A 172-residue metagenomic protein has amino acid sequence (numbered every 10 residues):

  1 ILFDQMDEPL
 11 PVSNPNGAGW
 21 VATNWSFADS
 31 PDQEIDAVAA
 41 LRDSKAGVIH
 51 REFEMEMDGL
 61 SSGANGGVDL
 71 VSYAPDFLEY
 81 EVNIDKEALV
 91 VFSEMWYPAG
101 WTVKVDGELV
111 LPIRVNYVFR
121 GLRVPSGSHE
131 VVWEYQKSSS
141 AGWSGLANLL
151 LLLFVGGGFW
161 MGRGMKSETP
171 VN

Functional and structural regions predicted by a protein language model:
I1-G63, E79, D85, E108: Extracytoplasmic
K45-P170: Active-site-proximal, structured, solvent-exposed surfaces of multi-pass membrane proteins that position macromolecular
